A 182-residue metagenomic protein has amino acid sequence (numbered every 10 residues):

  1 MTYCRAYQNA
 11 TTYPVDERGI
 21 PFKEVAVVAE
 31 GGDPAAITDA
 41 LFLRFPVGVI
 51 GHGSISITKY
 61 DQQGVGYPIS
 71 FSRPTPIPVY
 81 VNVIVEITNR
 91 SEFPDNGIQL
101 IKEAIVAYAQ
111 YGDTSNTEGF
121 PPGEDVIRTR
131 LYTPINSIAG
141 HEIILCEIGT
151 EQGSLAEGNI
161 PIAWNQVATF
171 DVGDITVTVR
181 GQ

Functional and structural regions predicted by a protein language model:
M1-E124, G181: Carbohydrate-recognition loop of C-type lectin domains
P94-Q182: An aromatic-glycine-centered, glycine-rich loop/turn in mixed alpha/beta architecture
